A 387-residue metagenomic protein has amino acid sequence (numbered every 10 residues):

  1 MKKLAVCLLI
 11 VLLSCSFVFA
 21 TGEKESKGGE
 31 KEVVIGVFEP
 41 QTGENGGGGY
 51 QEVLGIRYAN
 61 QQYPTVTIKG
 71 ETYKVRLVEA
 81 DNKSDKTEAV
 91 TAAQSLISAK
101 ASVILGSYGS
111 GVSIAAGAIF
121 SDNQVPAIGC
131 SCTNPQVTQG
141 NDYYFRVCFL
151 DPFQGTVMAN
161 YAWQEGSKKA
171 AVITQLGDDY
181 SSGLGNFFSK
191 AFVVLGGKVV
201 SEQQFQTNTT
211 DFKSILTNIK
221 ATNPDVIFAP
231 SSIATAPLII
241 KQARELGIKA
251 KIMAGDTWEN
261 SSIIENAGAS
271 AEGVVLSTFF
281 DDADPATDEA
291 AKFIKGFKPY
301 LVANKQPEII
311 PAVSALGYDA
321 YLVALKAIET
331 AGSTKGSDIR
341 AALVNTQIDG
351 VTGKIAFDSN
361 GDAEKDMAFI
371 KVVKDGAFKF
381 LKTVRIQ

Functional and structural regions predicted by a protein language model:
M1-V34, I68-K69, S98, R385-Q387: Short, low-complexity disordered leader/linker segments with a strong preference for bacterial N-terminal type II
K24-E30, V34, G47-L54, V66-T138 (+4 more regions): Beta-alpha junction/loop-to-helix N-cap segments that form part of ligand/metal-binding clefts
G36-R57, A80-K86, Y108-G111, I173-S182 (+2 more regions): Extracytoplasmic "Venus flytrap"
V37-E39, L96-G109, I128-C130, A171-T174 (+4 more regions): Periplasmic-binding protein-like
I119-D122, G185-F279: Extracellular/periplasmic bilobed ligand-binding domains
Y144-T207, V226: An alpha-beta-alpha
I240-Y318, V372-K374, F378-I386: Extracellular/periplasmic periplasmic-binding protein-like sensory domains
P299-A315, V323-A377: Segments of small-molecule ligand-sensing domains
